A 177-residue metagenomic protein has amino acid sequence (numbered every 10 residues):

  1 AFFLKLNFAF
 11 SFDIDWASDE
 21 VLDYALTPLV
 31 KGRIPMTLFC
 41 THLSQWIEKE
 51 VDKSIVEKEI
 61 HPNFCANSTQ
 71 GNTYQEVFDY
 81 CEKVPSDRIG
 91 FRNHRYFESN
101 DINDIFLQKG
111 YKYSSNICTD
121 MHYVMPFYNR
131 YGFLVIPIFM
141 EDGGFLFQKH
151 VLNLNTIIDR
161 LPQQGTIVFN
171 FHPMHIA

Functional and structural regions predicted by a protein language model:
A1-V135, D142, N153-A177: Catalytic alpha-helical scaffold of carbohydrate-active enzymes acting on polysaccharides/glycoconjugates
L146-Q148: Active-site-proximal loop and beta-strand segments within enzyme catalytic domains
